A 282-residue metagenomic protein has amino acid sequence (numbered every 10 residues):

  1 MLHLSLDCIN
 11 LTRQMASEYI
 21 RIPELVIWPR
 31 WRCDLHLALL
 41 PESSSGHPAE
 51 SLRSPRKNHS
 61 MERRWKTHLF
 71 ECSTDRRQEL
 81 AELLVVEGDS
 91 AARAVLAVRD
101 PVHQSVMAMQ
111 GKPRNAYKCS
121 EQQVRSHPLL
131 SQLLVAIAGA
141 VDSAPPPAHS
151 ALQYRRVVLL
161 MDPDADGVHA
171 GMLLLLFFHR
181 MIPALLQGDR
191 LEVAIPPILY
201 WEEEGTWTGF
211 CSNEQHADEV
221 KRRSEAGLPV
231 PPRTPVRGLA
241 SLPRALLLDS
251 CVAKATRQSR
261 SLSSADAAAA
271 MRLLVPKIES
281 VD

Functional and structural regions predicted by a protein language model:
M1-D282: Conserved phosphate-chemistry cores used by DNA topoisomerases
